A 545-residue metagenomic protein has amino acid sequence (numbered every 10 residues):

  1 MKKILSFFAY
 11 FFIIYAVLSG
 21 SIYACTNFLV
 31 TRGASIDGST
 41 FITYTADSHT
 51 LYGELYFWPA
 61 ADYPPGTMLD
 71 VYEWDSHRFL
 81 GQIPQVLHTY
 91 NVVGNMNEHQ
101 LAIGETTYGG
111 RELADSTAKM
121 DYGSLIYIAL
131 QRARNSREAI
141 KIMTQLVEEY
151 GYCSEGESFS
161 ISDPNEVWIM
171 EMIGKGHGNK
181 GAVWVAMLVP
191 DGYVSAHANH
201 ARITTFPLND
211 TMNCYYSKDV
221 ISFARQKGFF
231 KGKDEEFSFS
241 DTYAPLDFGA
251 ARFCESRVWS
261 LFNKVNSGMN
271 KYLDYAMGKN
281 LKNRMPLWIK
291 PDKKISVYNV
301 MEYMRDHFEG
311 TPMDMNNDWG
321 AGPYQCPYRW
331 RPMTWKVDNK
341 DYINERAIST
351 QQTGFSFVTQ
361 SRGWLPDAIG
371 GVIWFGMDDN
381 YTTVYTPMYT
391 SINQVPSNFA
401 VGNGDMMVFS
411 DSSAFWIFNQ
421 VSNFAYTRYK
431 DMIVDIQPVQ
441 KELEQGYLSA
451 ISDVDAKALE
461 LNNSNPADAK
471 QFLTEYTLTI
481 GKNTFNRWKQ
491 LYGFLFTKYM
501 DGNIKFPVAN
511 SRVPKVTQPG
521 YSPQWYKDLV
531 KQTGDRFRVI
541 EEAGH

Functional and structural regions predicted by a protein language model:
M1-A9: Bacterial N-terminal signal peptides that target proteins for export
F8-S19: Bacterial N-terminal signal peptides
G20-A24: Boundary at the C-terminal end of the N-terminal hydrophobic targeting segment
C25-Y122, I142-I295: A contiguous strand-loop segment
I126-R132: Short, well-ordered beta-strand elements within core beta-sheets of diverse protein domains
F223-G376: Glycine-rich, aromatic-lined ligand/substrate-binding cores of catalytic and carbohydrate-binding domains
P323-E460: Substrate-recognition/cap regions that form aromatic- and gly/pro-loop-enriched pockets for small-molecule ligands
V439-H545: Histidine-centered catalytic/metal-binding microenvironments
